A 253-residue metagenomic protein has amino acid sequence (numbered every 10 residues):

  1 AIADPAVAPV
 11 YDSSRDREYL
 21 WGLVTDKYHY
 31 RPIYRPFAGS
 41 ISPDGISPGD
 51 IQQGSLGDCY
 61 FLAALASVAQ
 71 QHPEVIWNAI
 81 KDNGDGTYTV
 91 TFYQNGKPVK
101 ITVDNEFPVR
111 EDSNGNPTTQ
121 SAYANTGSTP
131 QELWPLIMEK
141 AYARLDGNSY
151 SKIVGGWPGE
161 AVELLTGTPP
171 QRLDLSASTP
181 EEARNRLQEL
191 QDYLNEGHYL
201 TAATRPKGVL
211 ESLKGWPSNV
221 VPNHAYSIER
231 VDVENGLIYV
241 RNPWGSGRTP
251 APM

Functional and structural regions predicted by a protein language model:
A1-M253: Structured alpha-helical subdomains that flank or immediately precede key functional sites
